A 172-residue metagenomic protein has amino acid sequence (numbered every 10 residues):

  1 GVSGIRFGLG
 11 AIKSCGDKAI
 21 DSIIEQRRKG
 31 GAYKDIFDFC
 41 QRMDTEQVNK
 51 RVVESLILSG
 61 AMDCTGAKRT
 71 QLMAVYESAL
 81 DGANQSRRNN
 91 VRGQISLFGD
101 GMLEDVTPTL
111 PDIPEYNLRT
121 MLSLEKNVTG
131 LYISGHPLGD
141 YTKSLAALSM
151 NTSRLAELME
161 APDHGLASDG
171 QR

Functional and structural regions predicted by a protein language model:
G1-S168: Sliding clamp-binding short linear motifs that recruit DNA-associated proteins to replication/repair hubs
Q171-R172: Structural detector for short beta-strands of small beta-barrel domains
